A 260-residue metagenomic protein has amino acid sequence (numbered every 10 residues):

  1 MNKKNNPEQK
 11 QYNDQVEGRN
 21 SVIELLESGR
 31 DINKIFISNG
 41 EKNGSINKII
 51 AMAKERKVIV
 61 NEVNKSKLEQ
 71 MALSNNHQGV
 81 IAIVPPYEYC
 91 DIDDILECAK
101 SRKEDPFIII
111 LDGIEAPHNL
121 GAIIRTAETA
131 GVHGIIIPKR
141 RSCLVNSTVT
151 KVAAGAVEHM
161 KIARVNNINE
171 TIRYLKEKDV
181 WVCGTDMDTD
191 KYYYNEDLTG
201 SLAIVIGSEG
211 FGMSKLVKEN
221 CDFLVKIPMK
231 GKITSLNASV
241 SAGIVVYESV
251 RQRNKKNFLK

Functional and structural regions predicted by a protein language model:
M1-C98: N-terminal positively charged helical leader segments and presequences
I23, S28, T129, T150-A154 (+1 more regions): Structured adenosyl-cofactor binding patch, chiefly the S-adenosyl-L-methionine
E24-D31, E97-K191: RNA substrate-binding interface of SAM-dependent RNA methyltransferases
S45, S142-T148, F211-N220: Short, glycine/polar-rich helix-capping loops at beta-to-alpha or helix-loop-helix junctions that flank or form
M52, H77-I81, K151-A156, T199-A203: Short, hinge-like loop/turn segments at secondary-structure boundaries
N64, P85, D112, P138-K139 (+4 more regions): Short beta->alpha connector loops at strand-helix junctions that form conserved, small/polar/Pro-enriched
C183-N237: Active-site/ligand-binding-proximal alpha/beta "capping" segment
